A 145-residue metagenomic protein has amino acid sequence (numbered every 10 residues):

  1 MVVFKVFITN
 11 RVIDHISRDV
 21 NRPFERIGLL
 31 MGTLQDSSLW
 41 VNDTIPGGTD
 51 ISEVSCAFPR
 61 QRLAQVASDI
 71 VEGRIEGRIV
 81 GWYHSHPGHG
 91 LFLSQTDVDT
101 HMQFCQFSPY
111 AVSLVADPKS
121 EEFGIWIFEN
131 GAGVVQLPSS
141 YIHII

Functional and structural regions predicted by a protein language model:
M1-I79, G88-I145: Conserved beta-strand-loop surface patch within small alpha/beta domains used for substrate/adaptor or ligand engagement
S85: Short, well-ordered beta-to-alpha junction loops that form the rim of enzyme active sites and present histidine/acidic
